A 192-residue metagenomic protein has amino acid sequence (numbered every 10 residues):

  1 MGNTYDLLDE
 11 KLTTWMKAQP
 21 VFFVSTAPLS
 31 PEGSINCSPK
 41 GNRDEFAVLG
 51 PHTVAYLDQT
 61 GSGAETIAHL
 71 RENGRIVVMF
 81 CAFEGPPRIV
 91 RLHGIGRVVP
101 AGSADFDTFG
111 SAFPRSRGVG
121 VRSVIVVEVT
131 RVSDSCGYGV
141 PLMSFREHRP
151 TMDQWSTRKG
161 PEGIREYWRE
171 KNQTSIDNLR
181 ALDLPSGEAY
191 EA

Functional and structural regions predicted by a protein language model:
M1-A192: Binding-site signature for planar aromatic cofactors or substrates
